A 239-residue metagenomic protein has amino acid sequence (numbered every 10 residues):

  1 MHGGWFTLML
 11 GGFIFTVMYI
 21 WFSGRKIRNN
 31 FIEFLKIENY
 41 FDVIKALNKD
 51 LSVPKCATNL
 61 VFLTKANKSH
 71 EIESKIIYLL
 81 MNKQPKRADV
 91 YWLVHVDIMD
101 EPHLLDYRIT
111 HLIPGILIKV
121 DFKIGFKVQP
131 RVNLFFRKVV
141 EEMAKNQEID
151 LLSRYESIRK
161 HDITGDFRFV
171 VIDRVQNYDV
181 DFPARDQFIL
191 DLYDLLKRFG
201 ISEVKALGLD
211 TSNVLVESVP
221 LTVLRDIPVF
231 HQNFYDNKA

Functional and structural regions predicted by a protein language model:
M1-P54: Membrane-interfacial segments at transmembrane helix termini in multi-pass membrane proteins
E33-A239: Cytosolic C-terminal regulatory domains/tails of membrane transporters and channels
